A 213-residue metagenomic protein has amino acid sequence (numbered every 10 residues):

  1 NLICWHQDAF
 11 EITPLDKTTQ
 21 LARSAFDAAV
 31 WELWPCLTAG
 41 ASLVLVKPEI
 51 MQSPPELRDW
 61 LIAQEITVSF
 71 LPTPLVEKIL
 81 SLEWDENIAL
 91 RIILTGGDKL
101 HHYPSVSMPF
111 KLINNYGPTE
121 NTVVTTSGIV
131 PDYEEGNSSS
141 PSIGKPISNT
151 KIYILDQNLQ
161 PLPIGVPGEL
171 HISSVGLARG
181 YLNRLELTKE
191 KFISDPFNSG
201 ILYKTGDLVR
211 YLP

Functional and structural regions predicted by a protein language model:
N1-T19, D27-T67, T126-G128: Conserved AMP-binding/adenylation subdomain of ANL enzymes
T13-P14, Q20, V30, I62 (+5 more regions): His-Asp-centered acyl/peptidyl-transfer active-site segments
D16-K17, A41, D98, T150 (+2 more regions): Surface-exposed loop/turn positions
Q20, L45, L71, A89 (+3 more regions): A structural signal for the hydrophobic beta-strands that form the central parallel beta-sheet of Rossmann-like
A22-F26, E49, T119, S174: Conserved AMP-binding
S24, A29-V30, E56-L57, P74-L75 (+3 more regions): Acidic donor-diphosphate engagement hotspot in glycosyltransferases and nucleotidyltransferases that stabilizes
T38-S42, A63-F70, V76-P141, K151: Gly/Ser/Thr-rich phosphate-binding loop
K111-N114, I129-P213: AMP-dependent adenylate-forming
